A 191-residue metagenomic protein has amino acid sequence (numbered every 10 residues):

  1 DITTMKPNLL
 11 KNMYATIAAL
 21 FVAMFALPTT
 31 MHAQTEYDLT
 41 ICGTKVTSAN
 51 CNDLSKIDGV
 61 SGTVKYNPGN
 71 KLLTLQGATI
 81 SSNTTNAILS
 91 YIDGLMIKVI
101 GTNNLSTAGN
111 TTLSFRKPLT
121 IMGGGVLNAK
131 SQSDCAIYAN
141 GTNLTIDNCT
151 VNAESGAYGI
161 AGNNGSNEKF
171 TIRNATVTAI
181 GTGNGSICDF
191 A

Functional and structural regions predicted by a protein language model:
T3-A18, T29: Bacterial N-terminal signal peptides that target proteins for export
V22-H32: C-terminal segment of classical bacterial N-terminal signal peptides
H32-A191: A composition-driven surface/loop motif
